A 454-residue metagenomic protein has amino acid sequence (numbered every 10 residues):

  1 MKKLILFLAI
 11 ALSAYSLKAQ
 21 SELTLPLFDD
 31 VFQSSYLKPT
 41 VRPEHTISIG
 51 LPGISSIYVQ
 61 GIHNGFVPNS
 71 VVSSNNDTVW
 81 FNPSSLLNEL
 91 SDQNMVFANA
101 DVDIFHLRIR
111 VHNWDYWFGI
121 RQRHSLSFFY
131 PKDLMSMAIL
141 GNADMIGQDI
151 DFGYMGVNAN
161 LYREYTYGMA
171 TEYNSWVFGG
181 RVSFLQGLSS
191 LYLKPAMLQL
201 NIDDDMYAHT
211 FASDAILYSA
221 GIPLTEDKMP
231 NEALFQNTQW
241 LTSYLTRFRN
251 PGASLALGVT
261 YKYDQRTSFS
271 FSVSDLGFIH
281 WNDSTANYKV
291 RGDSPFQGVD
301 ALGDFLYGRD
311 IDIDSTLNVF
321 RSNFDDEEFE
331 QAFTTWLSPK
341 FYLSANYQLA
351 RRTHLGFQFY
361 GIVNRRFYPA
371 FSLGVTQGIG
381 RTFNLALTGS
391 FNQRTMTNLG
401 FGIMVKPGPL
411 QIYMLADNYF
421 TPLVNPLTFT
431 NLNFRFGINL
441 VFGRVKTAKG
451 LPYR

Functional and structural regions predicted by a protein language model:
M1-L23, A345: Bacterial Sec-dependent N-terminal signal peptides
Q20-R454: Subset of outer-membrane beta-barrel
